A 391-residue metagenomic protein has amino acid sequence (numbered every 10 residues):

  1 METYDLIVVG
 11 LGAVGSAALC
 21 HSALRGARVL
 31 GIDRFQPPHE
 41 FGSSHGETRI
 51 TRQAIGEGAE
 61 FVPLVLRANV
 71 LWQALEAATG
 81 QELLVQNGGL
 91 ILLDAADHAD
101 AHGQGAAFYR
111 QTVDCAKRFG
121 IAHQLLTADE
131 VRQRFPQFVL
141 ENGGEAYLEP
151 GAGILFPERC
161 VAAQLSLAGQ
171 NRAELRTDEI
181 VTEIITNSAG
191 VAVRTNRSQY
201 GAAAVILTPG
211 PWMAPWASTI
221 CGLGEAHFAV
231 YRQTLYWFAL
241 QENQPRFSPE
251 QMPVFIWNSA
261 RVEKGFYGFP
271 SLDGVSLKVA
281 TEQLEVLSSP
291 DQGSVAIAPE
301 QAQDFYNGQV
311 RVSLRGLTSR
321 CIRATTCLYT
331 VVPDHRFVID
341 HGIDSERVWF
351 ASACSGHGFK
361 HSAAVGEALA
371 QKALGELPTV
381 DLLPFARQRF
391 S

Functional and structural regions predicted by a protein language model:
M1-V14, L30: Beta1/beta-strand and adjacent pyrophosphate-binding region of the FAD-binding site in flavoprotein oxidoreductases
V14, P37, W212: Conserved Rossmann-like nucleotide-cofactor binding loop
C20-L24, G80-Q86, Q199-Y200, L207-R347: Active-site substrate-recognition segment that forms the wall of the catalytic cavity or substrate channel
A23-S44: Glycine-rich FAD pyrophosphate-binding loop
T48-R134, F266: Dinucleotide-binding Rossmann-like beta1-alpha1 core, especially the glycine-rich loop that anchors the ADP
P63, D97-F108, Y147-L167, S294-A302: Short beta-strand to alpha-helix junction loop
D129-Q133, I154, L287, E300-P378 (+1 more regions): Flavin (FAD/FMN) cofactor-binding core of flavoprotein oxidoreductases
Y147-A204, T208: Helical element adjacent to the flavin cofactor pocket in flavoenzyme catalytic cores
